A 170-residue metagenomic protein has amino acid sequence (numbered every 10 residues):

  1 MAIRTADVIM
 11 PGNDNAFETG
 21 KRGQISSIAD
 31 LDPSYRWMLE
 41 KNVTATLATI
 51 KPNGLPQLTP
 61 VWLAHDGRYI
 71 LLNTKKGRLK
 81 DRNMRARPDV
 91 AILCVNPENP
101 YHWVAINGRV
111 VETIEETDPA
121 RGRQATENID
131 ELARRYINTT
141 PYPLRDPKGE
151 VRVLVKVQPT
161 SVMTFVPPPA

Functional and structural regions predicted by a protein language model:
M1-D30, H102-A170: Charged, gly/pro-rich active-site loop segments
F17-K51: Short, conserved active-site entrance elements at the starts or edges of catalytic domains
D32, G77-R78: Structural motif corresponding to alpha-helix initiation and N-cap regions
Y35, V43, R68, H102 (+1 more regions): A generic secondary-structure signal marking the coil-to-beta-strand transition
M38-L39, M84, L132, V157: A generic structural signal for nonpolar/aromatic side chains embedded in well-ordered alpha-helices
N42-K76, M84, A91-C94, W103-I106: Short beta-strand segments
R78-K80, N99: Short, surface-exposed beta-strand-loop junctions and turns on beta-sheet-rich folds
V95-P97, P159: Short secondary-structure boundary segments
